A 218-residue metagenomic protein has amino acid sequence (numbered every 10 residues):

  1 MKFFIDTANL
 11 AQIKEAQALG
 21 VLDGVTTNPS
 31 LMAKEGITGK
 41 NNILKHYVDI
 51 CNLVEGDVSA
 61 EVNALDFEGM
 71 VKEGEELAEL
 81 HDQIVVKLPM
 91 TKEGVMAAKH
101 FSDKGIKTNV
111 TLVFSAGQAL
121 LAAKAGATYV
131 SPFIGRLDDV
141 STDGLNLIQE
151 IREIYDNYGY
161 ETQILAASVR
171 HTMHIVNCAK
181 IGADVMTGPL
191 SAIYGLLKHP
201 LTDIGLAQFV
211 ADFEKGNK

Functional and structural regions predicted by a protein language model:
F3-I5, N9-I13, L19-V21, T27-K34 (+2 more regions): Active-site beta->alpha loop and helix N-cap motifs at the rims of alpha/beta catalytic domains
A11-L19, G69-E73, A97, S115-A125 (+1 more regions): Catalytic cores of alpha/beta
G20-G24, L80-I84, H100-N109, K124-S131 (+1 more regions): Glycine-enriched alpha-helix->loop->beta-strand junction motifs that scaffold or abut catalytic
N28, V86, A122, C178 (+1 more regions): Conserved, mostly hydrophobic/aromatic
P29-A33, L112, T128-V140, A183-T202: Glycine-rich phosphate-binding active-site loops on the catalytic face of alpha/beta enzymes
L44-V58, V95-T108, G144-I164, Q208-K218: Alpha-helix-loop-beta-strand connector modules within alpha/beta enzyme cores
T111-L165: A contiguous pocket-lining binding segment that forms or flanks enzyme active sites
Y155-K218: C-terminal alpha-helical cap/extension of soluble enzyme domains
